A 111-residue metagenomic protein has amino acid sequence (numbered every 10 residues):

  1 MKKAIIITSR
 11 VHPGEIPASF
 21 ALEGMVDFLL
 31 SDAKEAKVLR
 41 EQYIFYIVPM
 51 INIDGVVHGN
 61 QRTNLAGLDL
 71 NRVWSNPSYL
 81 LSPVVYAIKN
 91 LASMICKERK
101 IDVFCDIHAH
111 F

Functional and structural regions predicted by a protein language model:
M1-F111: Active-site/substrate-binding loop(s) of hydrolase catalytic cores
